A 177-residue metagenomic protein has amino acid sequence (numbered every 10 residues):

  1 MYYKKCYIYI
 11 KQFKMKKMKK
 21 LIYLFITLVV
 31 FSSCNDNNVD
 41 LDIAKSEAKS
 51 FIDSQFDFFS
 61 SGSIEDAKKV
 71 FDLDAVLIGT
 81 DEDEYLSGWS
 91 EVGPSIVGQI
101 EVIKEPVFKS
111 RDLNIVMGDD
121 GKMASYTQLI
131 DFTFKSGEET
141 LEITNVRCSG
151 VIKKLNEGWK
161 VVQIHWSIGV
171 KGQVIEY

Functional and structural regions predicted by a protein language model:
Y2-F13, M18, S33-K49: Sec-dependent signal peptide cleavage junction
L21-F31: Sec-dependent N-terminal signal peptides
C34-E65, K69, I175-Y177: Short, low-complexity N-terminal intrinsically disordered segments enriched in polar/charged residues
I64-D119: A solvent-exposed, acidic/Ser-Thr-rich amphipathic alpha-helical stretch
I96, S110-V116, I130-F132, R147-K153: Hydrophobic/aromatic beta-strand elements that line small-molecule binding cavities or substrate pockets in beta-rich
I103, F132-E142: Short, cysteine-centered beta-strand-loop-beta hairpins and adjacent loop/turn segments enriched in charged/polar
G121-F132: A short hydrophobic beta-strand element
N145-Q173: Short beta-strand edge/turn micro-motifs at domain boundaries
